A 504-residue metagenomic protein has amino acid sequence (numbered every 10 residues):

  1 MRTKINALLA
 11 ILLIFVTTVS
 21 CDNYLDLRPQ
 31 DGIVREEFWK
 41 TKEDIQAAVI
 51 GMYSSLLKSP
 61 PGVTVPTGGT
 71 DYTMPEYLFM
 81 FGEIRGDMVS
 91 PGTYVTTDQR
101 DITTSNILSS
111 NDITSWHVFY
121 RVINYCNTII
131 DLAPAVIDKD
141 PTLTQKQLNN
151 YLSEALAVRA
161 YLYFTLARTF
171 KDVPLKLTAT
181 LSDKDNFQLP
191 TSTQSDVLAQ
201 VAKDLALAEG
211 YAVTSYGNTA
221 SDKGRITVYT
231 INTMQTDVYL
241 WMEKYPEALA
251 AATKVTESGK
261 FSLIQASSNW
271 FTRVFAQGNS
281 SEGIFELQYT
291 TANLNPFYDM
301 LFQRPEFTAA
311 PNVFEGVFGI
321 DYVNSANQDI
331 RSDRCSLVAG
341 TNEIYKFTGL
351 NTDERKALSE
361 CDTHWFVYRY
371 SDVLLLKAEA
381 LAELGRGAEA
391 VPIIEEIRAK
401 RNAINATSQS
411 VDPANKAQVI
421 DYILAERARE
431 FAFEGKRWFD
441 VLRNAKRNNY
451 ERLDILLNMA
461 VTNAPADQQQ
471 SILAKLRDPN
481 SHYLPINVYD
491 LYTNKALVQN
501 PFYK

Functional and structural regions predicted by a protein language model:
R2, C21-F79, S195, N494-K504: Acidic, glycine-rich segments characteristic of secretory precursors and extracytoplasmic regions
S20-D22, W39, Y77-F79, F119-Y120 (+7 more regions): Long, intrinsically disordered, low-complexity segments
E36, V63-P91, K176-T178, D185 (+3 more regions): Short, surface-exposed recognition loops and adjoining beta-strand edges that mediate ligand/DNA contacts, enriched
Q46, S54-P60, V89-F170, S195-D196 (+5 more regions): Conserved, well-structured interaction surfaces
K58-P60, E257-K346, V419, F431: Extended ligand-binding clefts on enzyme/binding-domain cores
S90, Y94-T103, V317-Y370, L376: Flexible, polar/acidic helix-loop-strand segments at domain edges
